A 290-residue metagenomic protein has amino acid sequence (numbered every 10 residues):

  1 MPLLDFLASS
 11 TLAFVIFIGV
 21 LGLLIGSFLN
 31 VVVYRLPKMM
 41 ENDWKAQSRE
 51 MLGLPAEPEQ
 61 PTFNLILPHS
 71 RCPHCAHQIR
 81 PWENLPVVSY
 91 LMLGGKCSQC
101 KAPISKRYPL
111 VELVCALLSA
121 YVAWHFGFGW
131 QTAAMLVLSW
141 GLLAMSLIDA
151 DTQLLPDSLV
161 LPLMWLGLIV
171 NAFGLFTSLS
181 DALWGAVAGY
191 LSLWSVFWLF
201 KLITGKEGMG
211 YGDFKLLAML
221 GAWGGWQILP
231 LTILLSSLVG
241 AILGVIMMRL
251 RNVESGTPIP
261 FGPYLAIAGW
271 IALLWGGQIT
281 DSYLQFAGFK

Functional and structural regions predicted by a protein language model:
M1-A56: Long, highly hydrophobic alpha-helical transmembrane signal-anchor segments
M1-L24, S119, A123, L168-G174 (+1 more regions): Hydrophobic alpha-helical transmembrane segments
D5-F6, I18, Q131-V239, D281-K290: Functional transmembrane core segments of multi-pass inner-membrane proteins
L29, V33, L118, V122-F126 (+6 more regions): Alpha-helical membrane-inserting segments
N30-R35, G94-A102, L142-T152, S195-E207 (+1 more regions): C-terminal ends of transmembrane helices
R35-R107: Membrane-proximal soluble regions of multi-pass membrane proteins
S105-E112, D157: Select subsegments of transmembrane alpha-helices in polytopic membrane proteins, especially boundary-proximal
Y211-G212, I246-I271: Interfacial loop-to-transmembrane junctions
